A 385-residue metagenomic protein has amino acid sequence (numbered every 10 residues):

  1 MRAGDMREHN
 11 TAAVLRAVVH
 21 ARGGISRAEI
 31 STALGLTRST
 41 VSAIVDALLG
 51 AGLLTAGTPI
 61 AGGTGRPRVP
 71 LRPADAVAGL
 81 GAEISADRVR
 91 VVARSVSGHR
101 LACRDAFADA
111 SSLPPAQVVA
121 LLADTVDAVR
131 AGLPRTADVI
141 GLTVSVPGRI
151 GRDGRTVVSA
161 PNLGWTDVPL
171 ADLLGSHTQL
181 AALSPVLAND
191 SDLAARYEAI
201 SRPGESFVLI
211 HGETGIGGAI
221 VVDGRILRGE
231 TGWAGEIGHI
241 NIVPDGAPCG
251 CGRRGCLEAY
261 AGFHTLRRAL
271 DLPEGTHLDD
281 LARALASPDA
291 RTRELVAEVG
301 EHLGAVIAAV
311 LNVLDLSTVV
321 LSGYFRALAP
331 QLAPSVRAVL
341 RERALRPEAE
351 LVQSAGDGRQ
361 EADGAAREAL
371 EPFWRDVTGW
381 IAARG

Functional and structural regions predicted by a protein language model:
M1-I60, T64-F107, S111-D138, S201 (+1 more regions): ATP-binding/phosphotransfer module of carbohydrate and carboxylate kinases, centering on a glycine-rich
P70, G79-E83, V139-T143, F207-H211 (+1 more regions): Short glycine-aspartate micro-motif
S95, G151-R152, V221: Short, acidic, Ser/Thr-enriched surface-loop or helix-capping motifs
R100, F107, S111-S206, Q331-E342: Glycine-rich phosphate-binding loop and adjoining helix at the ATP-binding site of ATP-dependent phosphoryl-transfer
C103-D105, L113-V118, W165-T166, A171-A290: Glycine/GP-enriched mid-protein hinge/lid loop-to-helix segment characteristic of carbohydrate kinases
V146, H211, G323: Short beta-strand/turn micro-motifs composed of small residues that flank or help shape donor/cofactor-binding pockets
G148-R152, D192-A195, G217, L227 (+2 more regions): Short, active-site-adjacent cap segments at secondary-structure transitions
